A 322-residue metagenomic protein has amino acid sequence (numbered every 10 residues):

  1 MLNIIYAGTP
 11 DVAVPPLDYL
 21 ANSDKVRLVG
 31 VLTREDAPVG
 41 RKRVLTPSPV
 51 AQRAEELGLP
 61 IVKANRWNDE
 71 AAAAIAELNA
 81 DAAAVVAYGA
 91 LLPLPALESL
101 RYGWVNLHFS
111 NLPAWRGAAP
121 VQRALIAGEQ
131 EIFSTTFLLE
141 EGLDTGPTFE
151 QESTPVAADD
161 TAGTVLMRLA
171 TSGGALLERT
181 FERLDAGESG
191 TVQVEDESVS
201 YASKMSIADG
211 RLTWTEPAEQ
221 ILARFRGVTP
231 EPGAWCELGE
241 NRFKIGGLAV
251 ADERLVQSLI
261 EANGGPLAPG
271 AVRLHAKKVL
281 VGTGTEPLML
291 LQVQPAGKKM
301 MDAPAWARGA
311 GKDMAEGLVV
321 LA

Functional and structural regions predicted by a protein language model:
M1-R41: N-terminal Rossmann-like dinucleotide-binding module
N3-I5, V29-G30, P60-L78, A83 (+1 more regions): Internal alpha/beta domain cores that form substrate/cofactor-binding pockets in large enzymes and binding proteins
G8, V31, A54, A83 (+7 more regions): A residue-level signal for conserved active-site and pocket-lining positions in enzyme catalytic cores
V14, D18-N22, A72-A76, L94 (+1 more regions): Amphipathic, non-transmembrane alpha-helical secondary structure
D18, A82, V86-Y201, S206-A208: Donor/substrate-binding cores of folate-linked one-carbon enzymes
D24, P38-D81: N-terminal glycine-/serine-/threonine-rich beta1-alpha1-beta2 phosphate-ribose binding loop of Rossmann-like
T33-L45, A158, R183: N-terminal polybasic phosphate/anion-binding patch
D196-A322: Internal anion-binding site segments
